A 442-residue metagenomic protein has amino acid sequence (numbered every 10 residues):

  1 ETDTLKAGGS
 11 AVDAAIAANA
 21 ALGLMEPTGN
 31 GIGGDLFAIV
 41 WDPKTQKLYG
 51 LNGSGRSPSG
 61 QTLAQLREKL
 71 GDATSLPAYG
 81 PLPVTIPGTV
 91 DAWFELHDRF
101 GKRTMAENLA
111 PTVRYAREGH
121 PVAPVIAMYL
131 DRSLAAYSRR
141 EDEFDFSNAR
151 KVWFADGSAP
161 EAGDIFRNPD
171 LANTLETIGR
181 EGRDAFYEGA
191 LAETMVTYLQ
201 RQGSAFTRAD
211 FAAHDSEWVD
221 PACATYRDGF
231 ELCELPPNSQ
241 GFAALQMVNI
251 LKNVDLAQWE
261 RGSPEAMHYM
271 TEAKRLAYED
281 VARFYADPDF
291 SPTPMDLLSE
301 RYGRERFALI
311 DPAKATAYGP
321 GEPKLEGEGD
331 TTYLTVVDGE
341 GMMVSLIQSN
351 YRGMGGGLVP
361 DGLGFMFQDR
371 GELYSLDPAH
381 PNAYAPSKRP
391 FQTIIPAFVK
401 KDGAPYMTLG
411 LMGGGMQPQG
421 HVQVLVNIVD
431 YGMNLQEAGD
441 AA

Functional and structural regions predicted by a protein language model:
D3-A7, A11-E181, F186-E188, E193-S239 (+2 more regions): Noncatalytic scaffold domains of N-terminal-nucleophile
L24-T28, D35-N52, R67, A205-T207 (+3 more regions): Active-site rim segments in enzyme catalytic domains, especially the processed small/beta chain of N-terminal
R56, Y351-G353, G413-G414: A short acidic/small-residue loop/turn micro-motif
L171, H421-V424: Feature for intrinsically disordered/low-complexity regulatory segments and propeptides
W218, E328-T331, Q392-I394: Short, small/polar residue-rich loop motifs at catalytic or cofactor-binding pockets
E234-P237, V399-M416: Extended C-terminal regions of large enzymes
N253-N350, L363, R370: Internal maturation/activation junctions in enzymes
A308-D311, I428-A442: Compact, glycine/acidic-enriched structural inserts
